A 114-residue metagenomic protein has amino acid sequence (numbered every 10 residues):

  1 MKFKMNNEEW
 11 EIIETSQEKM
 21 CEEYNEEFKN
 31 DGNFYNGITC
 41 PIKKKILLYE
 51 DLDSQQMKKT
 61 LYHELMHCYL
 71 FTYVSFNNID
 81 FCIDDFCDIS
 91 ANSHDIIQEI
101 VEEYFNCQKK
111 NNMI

Functional and structural regions predicted by a protein language model:
M1-Q56, C68-T72, F76-I83, N92: Active-site scaffold of zinc-dependent metalloenzymes
Q56-E64: Short alpha-helical catalytic segment bearing the HExxH-like zincin motif of zinc-dependent metalloproteases
E64-L65, Y69, K110: Compositionally biased, intrinsically disordered low-complexity segments enriched in polar/proline residues
N77-I114: Post-HExxH zinc-binding segment in Zn-dependent metallohydrolases
